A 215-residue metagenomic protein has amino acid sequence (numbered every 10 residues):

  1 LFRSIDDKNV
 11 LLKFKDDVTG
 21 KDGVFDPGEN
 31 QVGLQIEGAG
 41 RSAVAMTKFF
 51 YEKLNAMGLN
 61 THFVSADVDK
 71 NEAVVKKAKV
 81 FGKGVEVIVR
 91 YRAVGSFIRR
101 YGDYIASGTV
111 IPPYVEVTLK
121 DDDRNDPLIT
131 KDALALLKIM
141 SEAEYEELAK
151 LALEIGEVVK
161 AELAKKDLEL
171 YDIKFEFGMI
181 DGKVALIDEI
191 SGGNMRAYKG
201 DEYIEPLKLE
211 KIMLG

Functional and structural regions predicted by a protein language model:
F2-R3, F177: A structural signal for short hydrophobic beta-strand segments in well-ordered beta-sheet cores
R3-T118: Active-site loop/lid in soluble adenylation, ligation, and acyl-transfer enzymes
G38, R100-E147: ATP-dependent carboxylate/phosphate-activation module, predominantly the ATP-grasp catalytic core and closely related
H62-V68, A164-G178: A short glycine-rich, hydrophobically flanked beta-strand micro-motif that places a catalytic Asp/Glu for divalent metal
V89, L170-E189: Conserved metal-phosphate-binding beta-hairpin within the catalytic cores of diverse ATP-dependent phosphoryl-transfer
Y104, D188-G215: C-terminal helix-cap and adjacent tail motif
I111-N125, G156-E169, G192-M195: Phosphate-binding core of ATP-grasp and ATP-grasp-like enzymes
I139-Y171: A long amphipathic alpha-helix within ATP-dependent nucleotide-binding catalytic cores
